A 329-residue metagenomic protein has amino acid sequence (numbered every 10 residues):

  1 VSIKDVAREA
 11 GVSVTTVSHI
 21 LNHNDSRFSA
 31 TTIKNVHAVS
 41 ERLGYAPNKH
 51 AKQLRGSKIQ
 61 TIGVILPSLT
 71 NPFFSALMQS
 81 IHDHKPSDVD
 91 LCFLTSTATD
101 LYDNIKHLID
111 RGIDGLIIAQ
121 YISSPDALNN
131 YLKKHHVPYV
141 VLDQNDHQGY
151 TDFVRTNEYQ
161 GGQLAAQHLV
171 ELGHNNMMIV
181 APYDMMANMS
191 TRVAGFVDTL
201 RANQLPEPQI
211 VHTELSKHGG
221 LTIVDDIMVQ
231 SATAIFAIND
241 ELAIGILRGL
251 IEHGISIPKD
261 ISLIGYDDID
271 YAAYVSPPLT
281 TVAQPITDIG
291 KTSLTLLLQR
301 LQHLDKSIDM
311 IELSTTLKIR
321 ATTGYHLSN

Functional and structural regions predicted by a protein language model:
V1-I59: N-terminal helix-turn-helix DNA-binding module of bacterial transcription factors
V14-S18, L54-S68, N176-Y183: Short beta-strand segments enriched in small/hydrophobic residues
V39, S80-H84, Y131, T191-N203 (+2 more regions): Alpha-helical structural signal in soluble globular domains
S57-Q167, E171, D225-Q230: Alpha-helical recognition/docking segments in bacterial nutrient-uptake and carbohydrate-utilization systems
L66-S75, F93-D100, V154-L164, V180-T222 (+4 more regions): Hinge/beta->alpha junction and helix N-cap segments in small-molecule ligand-binding domains
D114, N175-N176, P206, T233: Short acidic/polar active-site loop segments enriched in Thr and Asp
P208, D225-N329: Flexible loop/turn connectors
